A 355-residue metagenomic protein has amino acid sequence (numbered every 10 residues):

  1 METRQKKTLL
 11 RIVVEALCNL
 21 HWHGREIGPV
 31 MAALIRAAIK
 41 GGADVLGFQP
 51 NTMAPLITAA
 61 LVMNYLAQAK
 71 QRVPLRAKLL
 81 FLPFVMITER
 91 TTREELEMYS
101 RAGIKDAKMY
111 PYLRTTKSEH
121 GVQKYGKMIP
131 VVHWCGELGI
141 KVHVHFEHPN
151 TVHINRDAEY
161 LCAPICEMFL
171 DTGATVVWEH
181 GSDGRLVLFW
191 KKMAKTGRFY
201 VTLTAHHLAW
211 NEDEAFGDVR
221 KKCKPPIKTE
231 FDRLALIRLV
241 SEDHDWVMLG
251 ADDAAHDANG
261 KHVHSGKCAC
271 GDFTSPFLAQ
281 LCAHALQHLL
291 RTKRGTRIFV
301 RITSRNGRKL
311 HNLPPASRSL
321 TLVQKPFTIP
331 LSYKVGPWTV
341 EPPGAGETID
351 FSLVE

Functional and structural regions predicted by a protein language model:
E2, Q287-E355: Active-site microenvironment of metallo-dependent hydrolases
E2-A69: Metal-associated gating/positioning segment near the N- to mid-region
T3-R4, R93-M109, T115-L249: Histidine/acidic residue-rich metal-binding segments in metalloenzymes
E15, A33-I57, L75-T88, I104-K117 (+2 more regions): Divalent metal-dependent hydrolysis catalytic cores, especially in the metallo-beta-lactamase
E26-P29, A33, I57-A60, G126 (+7 more regions): Conserved active-site and cofactor/substrate-binding residues in soluble primary-metabolism enzymes
I27-I35, R90-Y99: Short, acidic/polar
V62-P74, F81, N155-G173, W190-L203 (+3 more regions): Short, electropositive alpha-helical surface patch
D245-P314: His/Asp/Glu-enriched, well-ordered alpha-helical/loop segment that forms or immediately abuts the divalent-metal
